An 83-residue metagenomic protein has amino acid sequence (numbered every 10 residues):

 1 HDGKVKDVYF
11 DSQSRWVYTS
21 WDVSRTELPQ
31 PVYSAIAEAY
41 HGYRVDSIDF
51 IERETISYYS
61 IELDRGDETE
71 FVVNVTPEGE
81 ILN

Functional and structural regions predicted by a protein language model:
H1-S20, L63-I81: Amphipathic N-proximal alpha-helical interface segments
G3-V5, Y40, I56: Extracytoplasmic
Y9-F10, Y40-Y43, Y59: Aromatic side chains
V23-S47: Short, non-transmembrane alpha-helical segments in secretory-pathway proteins
D46-S60: A cross-family detector of function-defining hotspots
